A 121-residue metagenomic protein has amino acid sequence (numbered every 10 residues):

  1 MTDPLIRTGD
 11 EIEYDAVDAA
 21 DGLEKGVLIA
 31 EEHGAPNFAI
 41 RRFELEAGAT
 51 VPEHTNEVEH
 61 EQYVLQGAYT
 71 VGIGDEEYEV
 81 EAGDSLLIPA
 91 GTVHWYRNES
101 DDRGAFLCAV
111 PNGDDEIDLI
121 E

Functional and structural regions predicted by a protein language model:
M1-N37, E121: A short, N-terminal "cap"/entry segment at the start of jelly-roll beta-barrel domains of the cupin/DSBH fold
K25-V27, R41-N56, A90: Conserved short histidine dyad/triad with adjacent acidic residue
R42, D102-L119: A short hydrophobic beta-strand segment most commonly corresponding to one strand of the jelly-roll/cupin
R42-E46, N56-I73, A109-N112: Short, conserved beta-strand element in jelly-roll/cupin
P52-E53, V71-G72, I88, H94-S100: Short beta-strand His + acidic residue motifs that chelate non-heme Fe in jelly-roll/DSBH and cupin folds
E57, E76, T92, D102 (+1 more regions): A generic "binding-loop/recognition-motif" signal
G74-G91: Short acidic-glycine-tyrosine-enriched beta hairpin
